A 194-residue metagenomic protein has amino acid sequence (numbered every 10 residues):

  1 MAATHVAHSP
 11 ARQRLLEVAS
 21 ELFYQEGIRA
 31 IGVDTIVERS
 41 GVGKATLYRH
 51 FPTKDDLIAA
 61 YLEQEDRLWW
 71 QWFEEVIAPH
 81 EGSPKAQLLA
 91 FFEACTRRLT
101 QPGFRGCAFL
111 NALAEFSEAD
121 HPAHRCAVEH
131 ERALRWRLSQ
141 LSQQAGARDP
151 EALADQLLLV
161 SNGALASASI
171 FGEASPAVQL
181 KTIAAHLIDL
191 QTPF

Functional and structural regions predicted by a protein language model:
M1-V42, D56: Basic, helix-initiating cap at the start of DNA-binding domains
G41-F51: Short hydrophobic/aromatic patch on the recognition helix
D55-L57, A112: A secondary-structure capping/hinge motif
I58-E65, W72: Alpha-helical DNA-contacting segments of helix-turn-helix folds
A60, E74-Q101, Q144, A154-L157: Hydrophobic alpha-helical connector segments
R67-W70, V76, A86-L89, A119-Q144 (+2 more regions): Amphipathic alpha-helical packing segments from all-alpha helical-bundle domains
A86-Q87, Q101-P122: Amphipathic alpha-helical segments used for helix-helix packing
P122-E129, Q143-L187, Q191-F194: Hydrophobic/aromatic-rich alpha-helical bundle segments in the mid-to-C-terminal region
